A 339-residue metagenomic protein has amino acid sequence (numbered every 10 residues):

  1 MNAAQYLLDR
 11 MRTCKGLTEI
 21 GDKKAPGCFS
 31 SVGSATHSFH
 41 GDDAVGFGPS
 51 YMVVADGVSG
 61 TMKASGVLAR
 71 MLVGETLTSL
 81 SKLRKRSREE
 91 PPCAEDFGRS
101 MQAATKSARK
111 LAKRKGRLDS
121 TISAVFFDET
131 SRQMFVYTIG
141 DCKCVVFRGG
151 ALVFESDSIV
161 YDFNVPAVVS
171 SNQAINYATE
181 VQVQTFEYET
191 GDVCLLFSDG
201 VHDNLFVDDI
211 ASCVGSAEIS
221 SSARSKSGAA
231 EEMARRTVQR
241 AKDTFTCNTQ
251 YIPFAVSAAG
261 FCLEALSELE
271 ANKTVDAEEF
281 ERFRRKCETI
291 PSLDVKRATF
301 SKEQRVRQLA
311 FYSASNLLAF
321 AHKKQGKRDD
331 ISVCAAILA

Functional and structural regions predicted by a protein language model:
M1-A339: PP2C/PPM-type serine/threonine phosphatase catalytic domain
